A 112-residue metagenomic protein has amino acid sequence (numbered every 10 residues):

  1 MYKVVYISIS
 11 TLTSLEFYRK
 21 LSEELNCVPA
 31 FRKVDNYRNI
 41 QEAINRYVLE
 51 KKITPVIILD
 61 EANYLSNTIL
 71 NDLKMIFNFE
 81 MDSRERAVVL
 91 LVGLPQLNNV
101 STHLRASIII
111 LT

Functional and structural regions predicted by a protein language model:
M1-I9: Conserved catalytic segments around the Walker B and adjacent sensor/switch elements of P-loop NTPase domains
I9-T13, P95-Q96: Short glycine-enriched loops at secondary-structure junctions
L12-K20, C27-D72, E80-A87: Mid-core helix/loop region of P-loop NTP-binding domains shared across ATPases and GTPases
K20-S22, N71-K74, L104-I108: Short, glycine/charged-enriched secondary-structure capping and boundary segments
E23-C27, P95, L104: Conserved AAA+ ATPase "sensor/coupling" helix adjacent to the nucleotide-binding pocket
E61, L91-Q96: A short beta-strand-to-loop transition that corresponds to the Sensor-1 phosphate-sensing loop of AAA+ P-loop ATPases
F77: Short beta-strand-plus-loop segments that form exposed binding edges in beta-rich domains
L97-T112: Short regulatory helix/loop adjacent to the ATP-binding pocket of P-loop NTPases
